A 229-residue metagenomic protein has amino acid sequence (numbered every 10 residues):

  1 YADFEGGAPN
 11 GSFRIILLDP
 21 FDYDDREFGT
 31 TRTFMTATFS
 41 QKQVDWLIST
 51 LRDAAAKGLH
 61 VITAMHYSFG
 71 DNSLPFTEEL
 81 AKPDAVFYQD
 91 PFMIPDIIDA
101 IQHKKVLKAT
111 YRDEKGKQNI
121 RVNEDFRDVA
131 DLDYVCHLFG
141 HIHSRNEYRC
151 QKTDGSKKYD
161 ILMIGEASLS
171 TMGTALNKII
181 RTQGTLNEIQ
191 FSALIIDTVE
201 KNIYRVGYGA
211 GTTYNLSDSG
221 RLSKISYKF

Functional and structural regions predicted by a protein language model:
D3-E5, L17-D19, A193-D197: Short, well-ordered beta-strand micro-motif
G7-G58, P83-P91, R221-L222: Binuclear metal-dependent hydrolase catalytic cores centered on His/Asp/Glu-rich metal-binding motifs
G11-R26, A64, D160-S168, R205-Y208: Active-site-proximal beta-strand elements of phosphoester/diester hydrolases
L18, L47, T63, H141 (+1 more regions): Divalent metal-coordination and catalytic microenvironments
P20-D24, Y67-D71, H141-N146, S168-M172 (+1 more regions): Solvent-exposed loop/turn segments at secondary-structure junctions within structured extracellular/periplasmic domains
R52-L74: Short acidic, glycine-rich surface-loop motifs adjacent to enzyme active sites
E79-E200: Conserved beta-sheet core of the metallophosphoesterase superfamily
I195-F229: Acidic, His/Gly-rich catalytic cores of divalent-metal-dependent hydrolytic chemistry
